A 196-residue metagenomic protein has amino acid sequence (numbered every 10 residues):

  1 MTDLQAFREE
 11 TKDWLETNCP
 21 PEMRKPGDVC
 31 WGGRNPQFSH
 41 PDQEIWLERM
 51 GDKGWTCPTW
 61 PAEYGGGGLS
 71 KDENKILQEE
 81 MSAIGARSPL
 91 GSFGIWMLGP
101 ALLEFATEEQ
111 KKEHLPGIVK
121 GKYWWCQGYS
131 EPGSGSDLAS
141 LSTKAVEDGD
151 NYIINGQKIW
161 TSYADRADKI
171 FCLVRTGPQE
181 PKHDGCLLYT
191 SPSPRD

Functional and structural regions predicted by a protein language model:
M1-S92, E109, E113-K120: Amphipathic, small/basic residue-rich leader segments at the start of a protein or domain
L4, G54, T107, Q127 (+2 more regions): Buried hydrophobic positions in well-ordered alpha/beta secondary-structure cores of metabolic enzymes
L90-E109, G135: N-terminal glycine-rich flavin-associated loop
K122-Y129: A short, Trp-centered hydrophobic/proline-enriched beta-strand micro-motif
G133-L141: Active-site-adjacent elements of ketosynthase-type condensing enzymes
T143-V146: A structural signal for short hydrophobic beta-strand segments in well-ordered beta-sheet cores
N151, N155-S191: A short core secondary-structure module
P192-D196: A short, hydrophobic C-terminal helix/tail in secreted or cell-surface proteins
